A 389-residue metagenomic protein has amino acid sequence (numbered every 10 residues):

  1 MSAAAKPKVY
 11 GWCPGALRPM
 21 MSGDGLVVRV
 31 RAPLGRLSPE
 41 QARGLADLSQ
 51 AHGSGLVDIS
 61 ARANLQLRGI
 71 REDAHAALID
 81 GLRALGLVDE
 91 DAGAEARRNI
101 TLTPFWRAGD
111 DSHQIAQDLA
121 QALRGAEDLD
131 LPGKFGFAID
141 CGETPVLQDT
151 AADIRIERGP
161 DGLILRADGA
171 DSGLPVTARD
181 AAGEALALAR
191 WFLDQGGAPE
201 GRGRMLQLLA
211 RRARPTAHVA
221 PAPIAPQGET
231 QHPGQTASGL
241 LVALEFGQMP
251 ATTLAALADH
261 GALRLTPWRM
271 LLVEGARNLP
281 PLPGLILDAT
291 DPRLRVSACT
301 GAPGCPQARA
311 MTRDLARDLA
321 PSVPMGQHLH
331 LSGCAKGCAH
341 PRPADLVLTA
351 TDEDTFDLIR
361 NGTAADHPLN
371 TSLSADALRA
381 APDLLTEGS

Functional and structural regions predicted by a protein language model:
M1-G11, V219, D383-S389: Short, low-complexity, intrinsically disordered N-terminal peptides in bacterial proteins
S2-K6, S22-I164, D171, P175-R179 (+4 more regions): Small-residue-enriched alpha-helical segments and adjacent helix-cap loops that form tight helix-helix packing
S2-P19, Q227-Q231: Intrinsically disordered, low-complexity polar/charged tails and linkers
A74, G197-E229: Terminal amphipathic helices with adjacent charged low-complexity linkers/tails
E90-A94, W191-R202, A377-S389: Flexible helix-coil linker/hinge segments at domain or subdomain boundaries
G125-E127, R360-N361, D366-S389: Short flanking/linker segments adjacent to small metal-binding domains or redox-active Cys/His motifs
G169-E200: Internal alpha/beta scaffold segment
G169-L174, P303-G304, G362-S372: Short beta-alpha connecting loops at secondary-structure transitions that line or flank enzyme active sites
